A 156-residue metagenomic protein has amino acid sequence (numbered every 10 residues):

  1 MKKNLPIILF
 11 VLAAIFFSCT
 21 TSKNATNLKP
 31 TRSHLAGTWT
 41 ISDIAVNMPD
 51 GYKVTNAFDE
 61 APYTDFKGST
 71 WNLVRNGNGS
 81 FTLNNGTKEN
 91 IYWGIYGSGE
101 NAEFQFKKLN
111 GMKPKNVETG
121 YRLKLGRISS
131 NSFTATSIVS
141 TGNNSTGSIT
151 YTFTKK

Functional and structural regions predicted by a protein language model:
M1-L5: Positively charged n-region of N-terminal signal peptides that target proteins for export
P6-V11: Sec-dependent N-terminal signal peptides
L12-A13, T134: Residue-level detector of intrinsically disordered, flexible termini and proteolytic processing junctions
I15-S18: C-terminal motif of bacterial Sec signal peptides marking the signal peptidase cleavage site
T20-Y92, S98-K156: Lipid interaction determinants
